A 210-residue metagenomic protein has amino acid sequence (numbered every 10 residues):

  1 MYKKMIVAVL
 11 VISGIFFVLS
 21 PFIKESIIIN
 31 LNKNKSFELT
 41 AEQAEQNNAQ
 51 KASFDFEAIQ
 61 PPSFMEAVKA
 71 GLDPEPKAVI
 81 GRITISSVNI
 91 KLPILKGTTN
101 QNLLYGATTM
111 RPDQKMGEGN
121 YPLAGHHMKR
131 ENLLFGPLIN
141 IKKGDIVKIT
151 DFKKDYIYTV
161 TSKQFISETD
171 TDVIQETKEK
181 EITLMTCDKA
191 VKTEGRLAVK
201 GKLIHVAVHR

Functional and structural regions predicted by a protein language model:
K4, V11-K154, Y158-R210: Solvent-exposed, non-transmembrane regions of membrane-associated and secreted proteins
